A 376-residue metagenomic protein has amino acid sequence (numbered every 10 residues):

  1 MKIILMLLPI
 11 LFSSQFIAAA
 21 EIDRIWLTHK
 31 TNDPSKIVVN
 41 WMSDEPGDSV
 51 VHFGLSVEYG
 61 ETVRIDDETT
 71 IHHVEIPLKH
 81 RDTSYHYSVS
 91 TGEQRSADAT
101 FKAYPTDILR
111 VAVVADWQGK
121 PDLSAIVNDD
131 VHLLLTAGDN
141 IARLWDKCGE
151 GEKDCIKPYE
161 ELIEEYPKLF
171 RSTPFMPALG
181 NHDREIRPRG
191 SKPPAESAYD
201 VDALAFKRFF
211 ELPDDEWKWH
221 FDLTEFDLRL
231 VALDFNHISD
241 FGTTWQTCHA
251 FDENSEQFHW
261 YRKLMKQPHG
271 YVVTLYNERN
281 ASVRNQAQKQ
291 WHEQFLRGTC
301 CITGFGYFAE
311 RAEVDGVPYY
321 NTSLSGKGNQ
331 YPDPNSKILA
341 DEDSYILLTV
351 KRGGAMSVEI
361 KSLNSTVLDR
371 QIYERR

Functional and structural regions predicted by a protein language model:
L5-Q15: Bacterial N-terminal signal peptides
A18-V113, W117-Q118, T349-R376: Acidic, histidine-bearing metal-coordination/catalytic regions of metal-dependent phosphoesterases
S84-S96, T100, P105, C148-R262 (+3 more regions): Extended active-site neighborhood of metal-dependent phosphoesterases/phosphodiesterases
S96-C148, E152: An acidic-aromatic substrate-binding cleft motif
V111-V113, L134-T136, P177-A178, T274 (+1 more regions): Residue-level marker for buried hydrophobic side chains located in beta-strands that build the well-ordered beta-sheet
D116, G138-D139, G180-N181, L233 (+2 more regions): Active-site glycine-centered loops adjacent to acidic/histidine catalytic or metal-binding residues that shape
W117-P121, L212, N280-N285: Acidic-and-aromatic substrate-binding clefts and catalytic sites of carbohydrate-active enzymes
L144, M265-V283: Short acidic, glycine-rich surface-loop motifs adjacent to enzyme active sites
